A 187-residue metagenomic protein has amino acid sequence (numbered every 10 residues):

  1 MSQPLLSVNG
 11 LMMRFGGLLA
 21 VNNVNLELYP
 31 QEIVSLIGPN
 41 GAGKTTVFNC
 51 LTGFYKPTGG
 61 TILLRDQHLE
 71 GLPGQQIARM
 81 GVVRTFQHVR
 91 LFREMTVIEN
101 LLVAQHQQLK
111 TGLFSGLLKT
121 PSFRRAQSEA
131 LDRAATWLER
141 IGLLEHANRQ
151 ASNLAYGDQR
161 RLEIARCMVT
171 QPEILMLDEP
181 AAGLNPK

Functional and structural regions predicted by a protein language model:
S2-K187: Glycine-rich phosphate-binding loops of nucleotide-dependent enzymes
